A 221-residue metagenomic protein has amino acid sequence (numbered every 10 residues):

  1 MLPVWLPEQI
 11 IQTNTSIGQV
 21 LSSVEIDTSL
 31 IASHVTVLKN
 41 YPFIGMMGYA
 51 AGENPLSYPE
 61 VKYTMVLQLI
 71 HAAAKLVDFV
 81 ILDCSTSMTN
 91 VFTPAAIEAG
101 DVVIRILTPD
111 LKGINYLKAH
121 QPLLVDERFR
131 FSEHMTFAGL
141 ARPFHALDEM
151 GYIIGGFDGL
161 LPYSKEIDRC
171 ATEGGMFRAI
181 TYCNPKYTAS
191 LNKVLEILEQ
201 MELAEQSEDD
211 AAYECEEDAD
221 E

Functional and structural regions predicted by a protein language model:
M1-M46: Phosphate-binding loop that captures ATP/GTP phosphates
D27-Y41, G45-T89: Cytosolic-facing regulatory segments adjacent to core modules
G48-Y49, I81-D83, I104-P109, T136-L140: Conserved beta-strand segments of the P-loop GTPase G domain that flank and frequently precede/overlap
E60-L67, K118-H145, A179-T181: P-loop/Walker A phosphate-binding loop and immediately adjacent motor/lid segment at beta-alpha junctions
A72-K75, V91-D110: Inter-motif core of Ras-like GTPase G domains
F79, V102, G156-G159: Well-ordered beta-strand positions
G139-T181: Beta-strand-loop-alpha "switch" segments that mediate conformational coupling across diverse proteins
G174-E221: NTP-binding/hydrolysis catalytic cores, primarily Walker-type P-loop NTPases
